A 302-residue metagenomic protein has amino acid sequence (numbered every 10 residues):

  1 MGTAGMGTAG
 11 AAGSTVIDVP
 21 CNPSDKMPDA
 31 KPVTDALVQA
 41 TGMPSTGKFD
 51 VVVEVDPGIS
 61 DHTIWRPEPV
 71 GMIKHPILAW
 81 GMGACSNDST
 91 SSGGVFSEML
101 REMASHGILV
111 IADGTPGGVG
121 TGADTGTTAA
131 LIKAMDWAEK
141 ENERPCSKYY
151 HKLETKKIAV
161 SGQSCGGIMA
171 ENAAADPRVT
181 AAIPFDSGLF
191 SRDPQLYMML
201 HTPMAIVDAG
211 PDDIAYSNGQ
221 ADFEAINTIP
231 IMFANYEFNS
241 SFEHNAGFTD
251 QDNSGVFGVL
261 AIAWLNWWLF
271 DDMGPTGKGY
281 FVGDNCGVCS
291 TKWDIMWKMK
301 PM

Functional and structural regions predicted by a protein language model:
M1-D18: Ser/Thr-rich, Pro/Gly/Ala-heavy low-complexity intrinsically disordered linkers and tails of secreted extracellular
V19-P76: N-terminal cap/lid segment of alpha/beta-hydrolase-fold proteins
P69-K74, G122-I168: Gly/Ser-rich "nucleophile elbow"/oxyanion-hole loop immediately N-terminal to the catalytic nucleophile in hydrolases
V70-G122, D212-Y216: Short substrate-entry loop that stabilizes the transition state in hydrolases
I168-A173, A215: Hydrolases whose catalytic domains are alpha/beta-hydrolase-1, hotdog thioesterase, or metallo-beta-lactamase-like
N172-T180: Conserved hydrolase catalytic core segment
T180-H244, D250-Q251: The feature captures the conserved acid-bearing segment of alpha/beta-hydrolase catalytic domains
F238-S241, G247-M302: Alpha/beta-hydrolase-fold serine-hydrolase catalytic core, especially in secreted/extracellular enzymes
